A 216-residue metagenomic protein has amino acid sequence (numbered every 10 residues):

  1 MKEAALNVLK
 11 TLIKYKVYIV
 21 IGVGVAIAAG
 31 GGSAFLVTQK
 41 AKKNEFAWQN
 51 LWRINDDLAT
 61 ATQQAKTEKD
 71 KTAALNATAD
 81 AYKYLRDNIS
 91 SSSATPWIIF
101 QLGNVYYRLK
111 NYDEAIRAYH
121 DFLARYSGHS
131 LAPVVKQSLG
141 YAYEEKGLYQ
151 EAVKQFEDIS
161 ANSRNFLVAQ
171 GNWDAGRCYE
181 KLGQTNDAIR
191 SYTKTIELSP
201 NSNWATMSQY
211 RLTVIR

Functional and structural regions predicted by a protein language model:
M1-V25: N-terminal positive-inside, membrane-proximal cytosolic segments immediately preceding the first
L85-T95, L109, L123-P133, A161-V168 (+1 more regions): Short solvent-exposed coil/turn linkers within tandem alpha-helical repeat scaffolds
